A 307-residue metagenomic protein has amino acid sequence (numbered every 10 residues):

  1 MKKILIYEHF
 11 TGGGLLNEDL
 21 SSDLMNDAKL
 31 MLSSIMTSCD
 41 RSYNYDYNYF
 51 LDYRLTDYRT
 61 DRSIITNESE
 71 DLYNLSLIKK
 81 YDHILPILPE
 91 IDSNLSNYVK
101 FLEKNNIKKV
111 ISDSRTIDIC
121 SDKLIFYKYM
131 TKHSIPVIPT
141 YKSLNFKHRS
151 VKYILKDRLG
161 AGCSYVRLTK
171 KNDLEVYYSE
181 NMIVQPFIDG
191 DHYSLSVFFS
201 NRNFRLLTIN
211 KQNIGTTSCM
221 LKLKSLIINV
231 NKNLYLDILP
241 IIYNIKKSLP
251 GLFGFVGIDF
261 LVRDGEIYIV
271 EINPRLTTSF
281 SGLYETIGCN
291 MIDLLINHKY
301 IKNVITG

Functional and structural regions predicted by a protein language model:
M1-L5: Extreme N-terminal starter segment of soluble prokaryotic enzymes
L20-C39: Short catalytic helix/loop segments, enriched in acidic residues and glycine and frequently bearing histidine
Y49-N145: Conserved N-proximal alpha/beta basic substrate-recognition cap immediately N-terminal to, or forming the N-lobe
D71-L75, H83, R263, L294-G307: Peripheral (often C-terminal) accessory segments that flank ATP-dependent C-N-forming ligase machineries
S114-H192, F198-L207, S225-Y243: Active-site nucleotide/adenylate-binding loops and adjacent lid/helix of ATP-dependent enzymes
Q185-P250, V262, N273-N303: ATP-dependent carboxylate/phosphate-activation module, predominantly the ATP-grasp catalytic core and closely related
L252-D264: A short glycine-rich, hydrophobically flanked beta-strand micro-motif that places a catalytic Asp/Glu for divalent metal
E266-Y268: Conserved protein kinase catalytic/activation segment
